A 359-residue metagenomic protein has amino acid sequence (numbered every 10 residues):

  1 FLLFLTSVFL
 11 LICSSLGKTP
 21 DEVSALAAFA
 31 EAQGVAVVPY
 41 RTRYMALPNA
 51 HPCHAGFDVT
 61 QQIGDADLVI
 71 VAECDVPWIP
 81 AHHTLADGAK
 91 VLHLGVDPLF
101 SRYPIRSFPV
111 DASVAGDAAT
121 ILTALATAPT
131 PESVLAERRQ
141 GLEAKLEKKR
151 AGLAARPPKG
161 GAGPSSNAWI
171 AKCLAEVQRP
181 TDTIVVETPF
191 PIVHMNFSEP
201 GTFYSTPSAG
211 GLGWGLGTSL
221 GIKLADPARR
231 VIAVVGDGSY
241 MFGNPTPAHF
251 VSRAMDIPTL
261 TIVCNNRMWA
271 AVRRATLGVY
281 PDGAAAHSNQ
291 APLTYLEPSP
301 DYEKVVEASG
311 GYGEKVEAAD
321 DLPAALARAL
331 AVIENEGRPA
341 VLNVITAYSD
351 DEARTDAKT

Functional and structural regions predicted by a protein language model:
F1-F4, F9: Aromatic (phenylalanine/tyrosine) cluster motif
F9-P20, F29: Glycine-rich phosphate/diphosphate-binding loops and the adjacent beta-loop-alpha structural elements that coordinate
L11-C13, V37-Y40, V71-A72, V114-G116 (+4 more regions): General beta-strand structural signal in soluble alpha/beta enzymes
S15-G17, T42-Y44, C74-P77, D97 (+5 more regions): Short glycine-rich anion-binding loops that position phosphate/pyrophosphate groups of nucleotides and phosphorylated
P20-P39, D182: Redox- and metal-dependent alpha/beta enzyme cores, enriched for Fe-S-associated oxidoreductases and cofactor-handling
V23-L26, I63-A66, R106, S113-A115 (+2 more regions): Thiamine diphosphate
P39-L142, L326-L330: Glycine-rich, acidic loop regions that bind phosphate or pyrophosphate groups
E143-A228: Active-site diphosphate/adenylate-binding microenvironment
